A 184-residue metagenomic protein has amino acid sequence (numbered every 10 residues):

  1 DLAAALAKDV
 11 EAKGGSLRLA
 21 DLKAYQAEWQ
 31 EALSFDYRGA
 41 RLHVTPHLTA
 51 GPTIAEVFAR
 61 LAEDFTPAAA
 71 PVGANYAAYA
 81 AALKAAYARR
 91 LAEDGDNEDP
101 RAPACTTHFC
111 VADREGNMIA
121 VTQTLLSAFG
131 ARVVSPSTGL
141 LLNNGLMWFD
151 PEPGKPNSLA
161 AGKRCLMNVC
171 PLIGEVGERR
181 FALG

Functional and structural regions predicted by a protein language model:
D1-G184: Feature marks proteins synthesized as precursors that undergo proteolytic processing into two chains
